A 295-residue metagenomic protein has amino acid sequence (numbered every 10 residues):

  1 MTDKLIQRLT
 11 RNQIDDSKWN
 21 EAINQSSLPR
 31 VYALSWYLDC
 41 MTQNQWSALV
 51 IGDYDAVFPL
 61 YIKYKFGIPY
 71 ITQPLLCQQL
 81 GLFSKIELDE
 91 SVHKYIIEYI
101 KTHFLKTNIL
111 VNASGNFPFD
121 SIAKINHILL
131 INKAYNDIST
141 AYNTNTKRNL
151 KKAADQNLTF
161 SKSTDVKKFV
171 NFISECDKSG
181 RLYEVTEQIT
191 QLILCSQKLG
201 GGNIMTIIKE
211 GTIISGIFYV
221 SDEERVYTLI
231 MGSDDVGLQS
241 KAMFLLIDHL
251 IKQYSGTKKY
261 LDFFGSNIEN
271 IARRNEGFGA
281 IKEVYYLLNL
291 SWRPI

Functional and structural regions predicted by a protein language model:
M1-Q13, S17, G256, E283 (+1 more regions): Short, Lys/Arg-enriched, disordered terminal segments
D3-D53, F58-G67, V111-L238, G277: A conserved beta-strand-loop-helix scaffold within acyl/acetyltransferase catalytic domains
L49, L105-N112, L261-G265: Short, hydrophobic beta-strand segments that form beta-sheet elements in well-ordered domains
Y54, L76, H103, S121-A123 (+1 more regions): A short, structural micro-pattern
Y64-Q79: Conserved acyl-donor/pantetheine-binding loop and adjacent beta-alpha core of acyl/acetyltransferases and related
Q78-I86: The substrate-binding groove and active-site-proximal loops of carbohydrate-active enzymes, especially glycoside
D89-N126: Non-catalytic accessory segments adjacent to catalytic cores
S91-E98, L192, G201-I295: Aromatic (often tryptophan-rich) hydrophobic motifs at membrane interfaces
